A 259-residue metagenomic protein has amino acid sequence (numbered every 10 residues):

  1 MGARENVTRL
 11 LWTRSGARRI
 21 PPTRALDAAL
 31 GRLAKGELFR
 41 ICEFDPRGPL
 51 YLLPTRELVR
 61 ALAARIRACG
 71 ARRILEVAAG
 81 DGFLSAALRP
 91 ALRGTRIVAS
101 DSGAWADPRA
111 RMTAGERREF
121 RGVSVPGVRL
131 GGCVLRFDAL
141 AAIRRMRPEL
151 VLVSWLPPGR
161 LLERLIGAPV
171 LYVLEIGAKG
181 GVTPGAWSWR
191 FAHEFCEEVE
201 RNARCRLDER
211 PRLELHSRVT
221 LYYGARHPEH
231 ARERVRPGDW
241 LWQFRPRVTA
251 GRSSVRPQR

Functional and structural regions predicted by a protein language model:
M1-R67: S-adenosyl-L-methionine
A71-G80: Conserved class I S-adenosyl-L-methionine
R96-D101: Conserved SAM-binding motif I beta-strand of class I
D107-M146, L150: S-adenosyl-L-methionine
E149-R160: A short SAM/SAH-binding and catalytic strip from SAM-dependent methyltransferases
P158-R245: C-terminal substrate-binding/active-site "lid" region of AdoMet-derived donor-dependent transferases
